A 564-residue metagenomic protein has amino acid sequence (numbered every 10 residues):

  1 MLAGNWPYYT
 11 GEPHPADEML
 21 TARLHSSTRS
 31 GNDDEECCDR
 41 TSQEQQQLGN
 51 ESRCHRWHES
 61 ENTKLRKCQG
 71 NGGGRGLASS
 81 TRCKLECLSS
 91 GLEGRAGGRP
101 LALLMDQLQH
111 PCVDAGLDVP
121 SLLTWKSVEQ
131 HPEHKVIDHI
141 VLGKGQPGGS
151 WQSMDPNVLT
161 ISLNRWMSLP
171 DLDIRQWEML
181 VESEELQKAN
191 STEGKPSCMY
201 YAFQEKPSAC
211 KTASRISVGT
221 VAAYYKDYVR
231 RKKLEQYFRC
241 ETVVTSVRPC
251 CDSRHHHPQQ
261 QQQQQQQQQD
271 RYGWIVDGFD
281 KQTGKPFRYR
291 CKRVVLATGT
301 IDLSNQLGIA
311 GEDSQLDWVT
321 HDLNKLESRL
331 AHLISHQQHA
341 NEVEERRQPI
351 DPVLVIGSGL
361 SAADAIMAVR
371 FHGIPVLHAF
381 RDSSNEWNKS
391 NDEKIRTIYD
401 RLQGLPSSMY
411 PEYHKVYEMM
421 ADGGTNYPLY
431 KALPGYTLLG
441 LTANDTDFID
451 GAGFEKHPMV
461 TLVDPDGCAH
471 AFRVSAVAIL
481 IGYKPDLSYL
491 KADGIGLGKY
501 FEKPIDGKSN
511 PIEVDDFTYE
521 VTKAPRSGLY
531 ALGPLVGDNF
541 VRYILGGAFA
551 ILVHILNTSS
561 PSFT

Functional and structural regions predicted by a protein language model:
M1-G148, Q152, N157, C210-Q261 (+1 more regions): Flavin (primarily FAD) cofactor-binding/catalytic cores of flavoenzymes
P156-L169, C198: Short, flexible, mixed-charge acidic loops at enzyme active sites
S168-K226: Conserved N-terminal/central alpha/beta ligand/cofactor-binding core
